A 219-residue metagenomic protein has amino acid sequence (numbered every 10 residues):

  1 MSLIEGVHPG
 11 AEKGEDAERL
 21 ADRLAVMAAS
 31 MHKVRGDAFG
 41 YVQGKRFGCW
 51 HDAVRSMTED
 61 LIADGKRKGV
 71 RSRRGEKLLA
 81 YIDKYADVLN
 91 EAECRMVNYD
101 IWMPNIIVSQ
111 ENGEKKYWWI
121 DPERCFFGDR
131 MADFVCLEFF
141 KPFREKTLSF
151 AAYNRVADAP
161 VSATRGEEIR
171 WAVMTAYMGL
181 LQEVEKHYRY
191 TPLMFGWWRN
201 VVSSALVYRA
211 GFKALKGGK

Functional and structural regions predicted by a protein language model:
M1-R55, R67: ATP-binding pocket architecture of kinase catalytic cores
V7, M31-A38, G65, A86-L89 (+3 more regions): A general structural signal marking secondary-structure boundaries and capping sites
E12-K13, V42-R95: ATP-dependent phospho-/nucleotidyl transfer catalytic cores
M31, K77-F134: Active-site acidic catalytic loop and adjacent metal/ATP-binding pocket of ATP-dependent phosphoryl transfer enzymes
M131-S162, T175-M194, S203-A205: Active-site activation/catalytic loop segments of kinase-like enzymes and analogous catalytic loops in related
R209-K219: Regulatory N- and C-terminal appendages and interdomain linkers associated with kinase/kinase-like NTP transferase
